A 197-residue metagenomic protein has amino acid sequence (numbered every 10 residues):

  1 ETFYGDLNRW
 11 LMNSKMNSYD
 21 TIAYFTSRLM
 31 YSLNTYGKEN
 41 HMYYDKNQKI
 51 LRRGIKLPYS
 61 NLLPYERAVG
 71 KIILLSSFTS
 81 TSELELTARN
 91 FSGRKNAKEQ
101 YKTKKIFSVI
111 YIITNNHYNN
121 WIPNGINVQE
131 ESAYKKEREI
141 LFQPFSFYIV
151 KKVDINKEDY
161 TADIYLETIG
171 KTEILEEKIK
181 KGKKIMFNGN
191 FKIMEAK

Functional and structural regions predicted by a protein language model:
E1-K197: Mono-ADP-ribosyltransferase
